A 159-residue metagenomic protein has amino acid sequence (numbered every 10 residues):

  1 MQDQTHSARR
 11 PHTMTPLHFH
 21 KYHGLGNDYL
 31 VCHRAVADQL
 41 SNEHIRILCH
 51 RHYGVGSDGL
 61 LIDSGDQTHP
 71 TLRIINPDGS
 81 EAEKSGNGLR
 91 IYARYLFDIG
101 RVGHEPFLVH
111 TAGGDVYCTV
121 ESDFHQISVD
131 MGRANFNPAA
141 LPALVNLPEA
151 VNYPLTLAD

Functional and structural regions predicted by a protein language model:
Q2-Q4: Charged/polar low-complexity intrinsically disordered segments
H6-D123: A glycine-rich beta-to-alpha transition motif near the start of alpha/beta enzyme domains, typified by
T111-D159: ATP-dependent small-molecule kinase catalytic core of the GHMP/sugar-kinase superfamily and closely related
